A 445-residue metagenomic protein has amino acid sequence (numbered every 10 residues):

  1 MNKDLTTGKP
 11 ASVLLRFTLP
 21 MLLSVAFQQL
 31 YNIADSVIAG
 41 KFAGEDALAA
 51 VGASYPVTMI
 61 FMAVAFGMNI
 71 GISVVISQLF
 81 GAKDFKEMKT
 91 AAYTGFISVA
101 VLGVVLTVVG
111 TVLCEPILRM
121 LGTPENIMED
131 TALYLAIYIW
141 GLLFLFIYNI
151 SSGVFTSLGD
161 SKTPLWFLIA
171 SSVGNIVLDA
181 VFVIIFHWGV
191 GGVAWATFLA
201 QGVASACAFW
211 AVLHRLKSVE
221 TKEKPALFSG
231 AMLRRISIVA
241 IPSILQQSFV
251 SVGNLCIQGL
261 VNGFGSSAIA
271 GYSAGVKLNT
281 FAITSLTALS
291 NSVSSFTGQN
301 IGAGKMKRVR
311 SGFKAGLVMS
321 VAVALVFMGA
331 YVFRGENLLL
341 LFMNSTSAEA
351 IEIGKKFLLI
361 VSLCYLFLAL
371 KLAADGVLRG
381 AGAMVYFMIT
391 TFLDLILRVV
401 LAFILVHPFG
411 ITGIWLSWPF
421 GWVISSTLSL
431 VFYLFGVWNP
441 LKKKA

Functional and structural regions predicted by a protein language model:
M1-T18, I76-G141, I185-I241, T297-L363 (+1 more regions): Short alpha-helical transmembrane segments in multi-pass integral membrane proteins
L5-F42, P56-G71, V75, A100-T107 (+5 more regions): N-terminal transmembrane alpha-helices
R16-D35, I137, Y148, S171 (+5 more regions): Transmembrane helical elements of multi-pass membrane transporters/channels
A26, L30-L48, L118-E125, V181-W188 (+6 more regions): Helix-terminus/linker motif at the lipid-water interface of multi-pass membrane proteins
A43-P56, T131, L135, A194 (+2 more regions): Small-residue hotspots at the loop-to-helix junctions and early N-terminal turns of transmembrane alpha-helices
L48-V108, L145-P164, G271-F333, L368-T390: Small-residue-rich hydrophobic transmembrane alpha-helices
I60-A63, N175-A180, A204-F209, F281-T284 (+3 more regions): Hydrophobic transmembrane alpha-helices of multi-pass small-molecule transporters
N69, Y138-T156, P164-S172, V193-A206 (+4 more regions): Short runs within selected transmembrane alpha-helices of multi-pass transporters and secretion channels
